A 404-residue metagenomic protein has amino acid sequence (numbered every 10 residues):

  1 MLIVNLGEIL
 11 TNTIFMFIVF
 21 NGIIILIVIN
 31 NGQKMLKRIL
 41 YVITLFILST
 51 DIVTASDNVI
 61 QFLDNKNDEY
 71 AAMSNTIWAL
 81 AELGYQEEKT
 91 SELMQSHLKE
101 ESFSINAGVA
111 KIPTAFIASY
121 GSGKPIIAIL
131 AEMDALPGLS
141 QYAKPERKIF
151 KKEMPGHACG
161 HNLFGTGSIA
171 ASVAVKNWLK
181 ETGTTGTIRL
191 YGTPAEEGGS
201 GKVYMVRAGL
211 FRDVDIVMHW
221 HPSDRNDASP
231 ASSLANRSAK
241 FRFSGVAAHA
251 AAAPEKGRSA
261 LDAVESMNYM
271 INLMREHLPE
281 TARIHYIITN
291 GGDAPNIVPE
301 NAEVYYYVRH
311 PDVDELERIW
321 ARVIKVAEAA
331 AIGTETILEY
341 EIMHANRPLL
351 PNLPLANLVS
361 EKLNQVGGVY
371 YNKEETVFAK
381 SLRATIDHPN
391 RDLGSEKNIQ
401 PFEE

Functional and structural regions predicted by a protein language model:
I18, I23-I27, N31: Short, positively charged and aromatic/hydrophobic N-terminal segments
L36-V42: Sec-dependent signal peptide recognition, specifically the positively charged N-region followed immediately by
T44-V53: Hydrophobic h-region of N-terminal signal peptides that target proteins for export in Gram-negative bacteria
S56-H157, N162, T166-T187: Acidic/His- and Gly-rich active-site-bordering loop/insert found across diverse amide/peptide-bond hydrolases
I77, I129, H161, M205 (+3 more regions): Divalent metal-coordination and catalytic microenvironments
R147-G156, N162-L163, L179-P299: Histidine/acidic-residue-rich, glycine-tolerant segments that coordinate divalent metal ions
E265-E404: Metal-dependent amide/peptide-bond hydrolase catalytic core, centered on the "pita-bread" metallohydrolase fold
